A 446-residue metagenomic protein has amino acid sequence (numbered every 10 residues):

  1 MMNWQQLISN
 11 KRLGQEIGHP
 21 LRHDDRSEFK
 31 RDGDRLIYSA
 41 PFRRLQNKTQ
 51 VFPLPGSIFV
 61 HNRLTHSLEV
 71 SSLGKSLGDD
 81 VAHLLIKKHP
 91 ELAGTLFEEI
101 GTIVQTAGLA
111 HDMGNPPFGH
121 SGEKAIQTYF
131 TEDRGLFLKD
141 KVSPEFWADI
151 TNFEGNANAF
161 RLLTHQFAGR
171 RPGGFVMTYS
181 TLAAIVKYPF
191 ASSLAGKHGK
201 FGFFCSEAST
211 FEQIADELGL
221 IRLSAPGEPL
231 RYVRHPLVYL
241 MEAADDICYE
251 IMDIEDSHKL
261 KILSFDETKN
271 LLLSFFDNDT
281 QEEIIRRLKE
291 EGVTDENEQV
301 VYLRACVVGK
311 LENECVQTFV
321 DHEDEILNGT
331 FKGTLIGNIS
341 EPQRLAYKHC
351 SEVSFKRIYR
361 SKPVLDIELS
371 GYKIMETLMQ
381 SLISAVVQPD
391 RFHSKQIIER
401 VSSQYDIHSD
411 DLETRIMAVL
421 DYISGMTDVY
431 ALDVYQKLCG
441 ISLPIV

Functional and structural regions predicted by a protein language model:
M1-D25, I37-K48, S57, L68 (+4 more regions): Sequence-structural signature of the catalytic-core scaffold of metal-dependent phosphohydrolases that act on
R31-R43, I339-A346: Acidic, low-complexity proline/glycine-rich segments
K48-I58, V353-I358: A short small-residue
H61-L64: Low-complexity, highly charged intrinsically disordered N-terminal segments that act as targeting/localization
E69, Y239, A243-D246, V307 (+6 more regions): Charged, amphipathic alpha-helical oligomerization/scaffolding segments
V320-S403: Substrate-recognition/cap regions that form aromatic- and gly/pro-loop-enriched pockets for small-molecule ligands
K395-L443: C-terminal amphipathic alpha-helical interaction region
